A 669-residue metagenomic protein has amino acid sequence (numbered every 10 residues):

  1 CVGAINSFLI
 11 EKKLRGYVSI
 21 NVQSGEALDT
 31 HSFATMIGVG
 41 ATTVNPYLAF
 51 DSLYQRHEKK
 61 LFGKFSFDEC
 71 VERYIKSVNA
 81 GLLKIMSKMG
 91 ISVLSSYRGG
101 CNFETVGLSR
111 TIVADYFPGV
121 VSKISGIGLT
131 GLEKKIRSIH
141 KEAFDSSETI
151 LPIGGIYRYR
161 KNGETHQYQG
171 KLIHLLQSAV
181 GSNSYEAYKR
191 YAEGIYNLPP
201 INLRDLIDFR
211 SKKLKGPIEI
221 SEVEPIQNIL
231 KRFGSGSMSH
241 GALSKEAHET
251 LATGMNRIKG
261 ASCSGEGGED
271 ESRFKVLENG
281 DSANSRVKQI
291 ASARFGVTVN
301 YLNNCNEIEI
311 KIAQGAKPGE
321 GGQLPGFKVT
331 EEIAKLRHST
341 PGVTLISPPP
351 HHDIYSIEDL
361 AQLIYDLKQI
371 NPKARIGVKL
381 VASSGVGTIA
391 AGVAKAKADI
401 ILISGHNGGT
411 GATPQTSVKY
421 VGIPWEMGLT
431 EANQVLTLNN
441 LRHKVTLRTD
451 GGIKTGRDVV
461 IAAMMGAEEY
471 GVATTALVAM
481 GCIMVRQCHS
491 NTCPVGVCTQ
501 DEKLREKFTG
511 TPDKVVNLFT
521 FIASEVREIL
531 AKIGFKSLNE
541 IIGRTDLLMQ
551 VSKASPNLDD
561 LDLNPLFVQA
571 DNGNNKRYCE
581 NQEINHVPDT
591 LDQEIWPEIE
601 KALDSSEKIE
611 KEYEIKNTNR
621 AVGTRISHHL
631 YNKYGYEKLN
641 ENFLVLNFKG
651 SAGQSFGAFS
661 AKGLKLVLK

Functional and structural regions predicted by a protein language model:
C1-N79, I85-I91, E104, S109 (+8 more regions): Glycine-rich phosphate/ribose-binding loops and adjacent secondary-structure elements that form binding surfaces
C1-V2, R190-Q434, L438, E612-N617 (+2 more regions): Active-site entrance/lid segments in N-terminal catalytic domains of soluble metabolic enzymes
L28, Y54, S92-R98, E104-S109 (+21 more regions): Generic, ordered loop/turn and secondary-structure boundary motif
F33, T43-P46, K59-G296, C305-P318 (+2 more regions): Flexible, glycine-rich loop/tail regions that form catalytic "lids" or insertion modules at the edges of active sites
C70-E72, A334, K514-V516: Short, motif-level signal for alpha-helix interfacial/capping segments enriched in acidic residues and aromatics/proline
L504-R505, V516, L530-I533, I542 (+3 more regions): Long, distal/terminal scaffolding or interaction modules with repetitive or compositionally biased sequence
R505, T509-F521: Anionic ligand-binding catalytic core segments
